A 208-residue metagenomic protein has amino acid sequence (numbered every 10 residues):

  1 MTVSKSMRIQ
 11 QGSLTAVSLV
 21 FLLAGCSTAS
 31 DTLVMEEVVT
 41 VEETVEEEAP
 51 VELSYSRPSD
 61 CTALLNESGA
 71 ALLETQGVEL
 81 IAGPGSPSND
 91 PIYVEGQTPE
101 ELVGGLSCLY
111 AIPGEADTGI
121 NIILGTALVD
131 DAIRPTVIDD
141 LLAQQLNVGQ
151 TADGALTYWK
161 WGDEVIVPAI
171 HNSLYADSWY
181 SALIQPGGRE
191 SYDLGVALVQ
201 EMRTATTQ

Functional and structural regions predicted by a protein language model:
V3-A16: Bacterial N-terminal signal peptides that target proteins for export
L22-G25: C-terminal motif of bacterial Sec signal peptides marking the signal peptidase cleavage site
S27-E100, V199: N-terminal "mature-domain start" segment
L65, G69, I133, V137 (+2 more regions): Stable alpha-helical elements in mature extracytoplasmic
L106-D131: A short acidic-to-branched-hydrophobic micro-motif
I122-I123, D177-P186: Short, well-ordered beta-strand elements
D130-H171: Short Gly/Thr-rich strand-loop-strand
P186-Q208: Surface-exposed amphipathic alpha-helical segments
